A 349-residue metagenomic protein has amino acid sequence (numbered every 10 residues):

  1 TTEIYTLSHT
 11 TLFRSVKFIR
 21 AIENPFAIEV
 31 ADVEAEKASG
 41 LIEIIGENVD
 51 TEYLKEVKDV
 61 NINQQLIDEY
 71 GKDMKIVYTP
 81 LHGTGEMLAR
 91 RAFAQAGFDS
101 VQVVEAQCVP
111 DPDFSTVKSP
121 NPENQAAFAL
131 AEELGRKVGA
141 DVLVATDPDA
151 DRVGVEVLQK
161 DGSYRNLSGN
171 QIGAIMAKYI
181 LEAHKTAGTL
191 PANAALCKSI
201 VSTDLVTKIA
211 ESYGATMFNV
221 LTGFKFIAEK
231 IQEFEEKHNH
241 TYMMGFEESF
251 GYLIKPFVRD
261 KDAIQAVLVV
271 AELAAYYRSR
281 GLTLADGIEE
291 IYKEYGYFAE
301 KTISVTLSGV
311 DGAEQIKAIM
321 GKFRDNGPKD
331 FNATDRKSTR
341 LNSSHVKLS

Functional and structural regions predicted by a protein language model:
T1-L12, L341-H345: Short, small-residue-biased leader/transition segments that mark boundaries at the very start of proteins
L7-A129, E133-L134: Gly/Ser/Thr-enriched, mixed-charge loops and adjacent short helices that form phosphate/oxyanion-binding elements
S8, D151-N170, V206: Short Gly/Thr/Asp-enriched flexible loops that form oxyanion-binding sites at enzyme active sites
S8, F13-E23, P120-A145, A150 (+3 more regions): Phosphate/diphosphate-binding loops
V30, E34, M87-A92, D113-V117 (+7 more regions): Short acidic, glycine/serine/threonine-rich loops at helix termini
V57-D59, E69-F93, G97-D99, F128 (+5 more regions): Long hydrophobic segments that form regular secondary structure
R136, A140-V142, S163-R165, A183 (+3 more regions): Phosphate-binding and adjacent anionic-ligand microenvironments
